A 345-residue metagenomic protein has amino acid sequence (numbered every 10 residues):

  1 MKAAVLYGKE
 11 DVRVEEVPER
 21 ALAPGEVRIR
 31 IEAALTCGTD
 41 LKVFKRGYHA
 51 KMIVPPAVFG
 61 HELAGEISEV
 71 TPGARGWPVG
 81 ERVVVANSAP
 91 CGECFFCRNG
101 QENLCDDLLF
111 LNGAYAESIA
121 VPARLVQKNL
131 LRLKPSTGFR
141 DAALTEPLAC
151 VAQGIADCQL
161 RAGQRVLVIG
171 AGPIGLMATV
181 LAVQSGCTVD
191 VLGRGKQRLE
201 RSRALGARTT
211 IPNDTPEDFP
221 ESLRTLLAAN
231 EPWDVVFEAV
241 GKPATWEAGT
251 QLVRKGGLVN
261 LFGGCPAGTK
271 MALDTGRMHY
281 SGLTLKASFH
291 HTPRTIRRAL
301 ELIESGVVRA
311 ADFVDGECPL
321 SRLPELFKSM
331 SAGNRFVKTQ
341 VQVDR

Functional and structural regions predicted by a protein language model:
R20-A34, Y48-R98, R132-K134: Glycine-rich beta-strand-centered segment in the early N-terminal region that forms part of a ligand/cofactor-binding
R82, G138-P216: Mid-domain Rossmann-like dinucleotide-binding core that forms the NAD(H)/NADP(H) cofactor-binding site
C91-I169: NAD(P)H dinucleotide-binding glycine-rich loop of Rossmann-like/cofactor-binding domains, especially the beta1-alpha1
G195, C265, H291: Residues in the short beta-alpha loop(s) of Rossmann-like NAD(P)-binding domains
E200, A204-T284, D344: Glycine-rich cofactor phosphate-binding loops and adjacent beta1-alpha1 units of small-molecule cofactor enzyme domains
E247-Q251, P293-R345: C-terminal hydrophobic helical "lid"/dimerization subdomain of Rossmann-like NAD(P)H-dependent oxidoreductases
